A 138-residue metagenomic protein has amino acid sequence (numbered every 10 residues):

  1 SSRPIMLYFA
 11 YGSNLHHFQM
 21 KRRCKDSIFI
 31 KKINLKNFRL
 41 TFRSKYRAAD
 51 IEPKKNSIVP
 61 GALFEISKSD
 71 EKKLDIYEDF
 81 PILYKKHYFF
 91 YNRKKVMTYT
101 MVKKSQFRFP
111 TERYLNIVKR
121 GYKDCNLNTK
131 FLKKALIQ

Functional and structural regions predicted by a protein language model:
P4-Q138: Glycine-aromatic micro-motifs
